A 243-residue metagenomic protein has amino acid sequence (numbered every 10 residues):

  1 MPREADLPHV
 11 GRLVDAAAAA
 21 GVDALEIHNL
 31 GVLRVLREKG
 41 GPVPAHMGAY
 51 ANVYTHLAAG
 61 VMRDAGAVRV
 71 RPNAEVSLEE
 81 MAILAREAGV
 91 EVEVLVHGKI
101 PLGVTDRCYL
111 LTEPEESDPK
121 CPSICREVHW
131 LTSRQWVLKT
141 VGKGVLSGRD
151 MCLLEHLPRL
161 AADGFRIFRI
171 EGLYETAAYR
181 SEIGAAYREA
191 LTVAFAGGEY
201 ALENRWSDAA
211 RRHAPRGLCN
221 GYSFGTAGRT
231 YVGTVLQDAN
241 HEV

Functional and structural regions predicted by a protein language model:
M1-V53, R71-V243: Active-site pocket-lining/capping segments in soluble small-molecule metabolic enzymes
H56-L57: Conserved nucleotide-cofactor-binding alpha/beta core module
G66-A67: A cross-taxonomic marker for long C-terminal extensions/tails that follow the last structured domain
